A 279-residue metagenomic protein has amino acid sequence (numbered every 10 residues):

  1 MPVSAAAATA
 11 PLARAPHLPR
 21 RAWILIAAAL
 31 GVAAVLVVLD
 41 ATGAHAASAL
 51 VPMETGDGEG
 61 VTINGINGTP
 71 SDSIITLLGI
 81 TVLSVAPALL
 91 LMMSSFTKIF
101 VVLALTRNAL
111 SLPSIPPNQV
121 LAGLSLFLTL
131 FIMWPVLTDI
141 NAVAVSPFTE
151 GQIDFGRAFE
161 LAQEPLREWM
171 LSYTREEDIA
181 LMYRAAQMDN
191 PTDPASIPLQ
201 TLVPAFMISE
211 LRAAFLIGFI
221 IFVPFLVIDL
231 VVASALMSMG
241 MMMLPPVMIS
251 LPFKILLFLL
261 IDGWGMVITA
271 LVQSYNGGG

Functional and structural regions predicted by a protein language model:
M1-S48: N-terminal secretory/membrane targeting signals
P19-R21, H45-G279: Hydrophobic alpha-helical segments and their helix-loop boundaries in membrane and membrane-proximal proteins
